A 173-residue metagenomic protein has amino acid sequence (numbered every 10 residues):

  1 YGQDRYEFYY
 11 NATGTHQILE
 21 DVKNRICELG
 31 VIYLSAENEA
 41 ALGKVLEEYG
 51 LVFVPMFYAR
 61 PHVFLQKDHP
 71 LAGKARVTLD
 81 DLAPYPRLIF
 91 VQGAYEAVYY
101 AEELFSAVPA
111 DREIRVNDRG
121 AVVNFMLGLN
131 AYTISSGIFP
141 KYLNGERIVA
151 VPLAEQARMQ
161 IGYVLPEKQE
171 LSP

Functional and structural regions predicted by a protein language model:
Y1-L42: Central regulatory/effector-binding core of bacterial HTH transcription factors
E7-N11, V54, E113-R115, V149-V151: General small-molecule cofactor/ligand-binding pocket signal
H16-L19, K23, F53, L79 (+1 more regions): Short hydrophobic/charged patches on amphipathic alpha-helices used for structural packing and interfaces
K23-E28, Y33, Q92-V149: Hydrophobic hinge/microswitch elements
E39, A75-L79, A83-V108: Secondary-structure junction motif
V45-R87: Flexible hinge/capping segments at coil-to-helix
E48-V54, Y58-R60, G120-E170: Beta-alpha-beta core module
D68-V77, E155-A157, K168-S172: Short helix-loop capping/hinge motifs at secondary-structure junctions, enriched in acidic/polar residues
